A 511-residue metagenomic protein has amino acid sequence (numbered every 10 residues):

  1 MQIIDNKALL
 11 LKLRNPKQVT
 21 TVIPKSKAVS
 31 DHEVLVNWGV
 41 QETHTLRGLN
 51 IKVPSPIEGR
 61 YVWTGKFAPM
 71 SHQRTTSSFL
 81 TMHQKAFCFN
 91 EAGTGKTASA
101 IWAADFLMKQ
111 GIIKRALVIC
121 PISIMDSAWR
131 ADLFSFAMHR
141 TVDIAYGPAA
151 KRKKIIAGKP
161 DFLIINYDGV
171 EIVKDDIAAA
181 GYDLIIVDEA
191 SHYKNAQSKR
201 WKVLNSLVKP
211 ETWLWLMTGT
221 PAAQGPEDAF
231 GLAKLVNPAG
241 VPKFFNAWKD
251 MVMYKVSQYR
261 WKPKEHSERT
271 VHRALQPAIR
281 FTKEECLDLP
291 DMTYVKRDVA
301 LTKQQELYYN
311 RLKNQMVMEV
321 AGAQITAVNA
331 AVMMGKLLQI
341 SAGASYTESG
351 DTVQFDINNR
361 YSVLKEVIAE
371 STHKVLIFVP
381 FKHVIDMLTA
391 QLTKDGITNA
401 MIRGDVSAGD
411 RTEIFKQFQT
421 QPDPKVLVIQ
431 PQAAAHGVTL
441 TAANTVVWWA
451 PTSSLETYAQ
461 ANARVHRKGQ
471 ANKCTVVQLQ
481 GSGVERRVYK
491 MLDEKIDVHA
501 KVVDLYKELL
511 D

Functional and structural regions predicted by a protein language model:
P54-F89: Conserved pre-motif I regulatory segment
S78-M82, T97-I112, V203-N205, V236: Walker A/P-loop NTP-binding motif
G93, S99, A104-C120, L289-K313 (+2 more regions): Conserved Helicase C-terminal RecA-like lobe
I113, R130, G158, L184 (+3 more regions): Conserved P-loop NTPase motor "coupling/switch" region that bridges the ATPase
S123, I144-R152, Y167-I172, K194-Q197 (+4 more regions): Conserved helicase motor
I124-P148, V236-A239: Conserved helix-turn-beta segment of the N-terminal RecA-like "Helicase ATP-binding" lobe in SF1/SF2 helicases
V170-D175, Q224-P226, I385-T389, R411-F415 (+1 more regions): SF2 helicase motor core recognition
S453-D511: A conserved SF2-helicase RecA2
